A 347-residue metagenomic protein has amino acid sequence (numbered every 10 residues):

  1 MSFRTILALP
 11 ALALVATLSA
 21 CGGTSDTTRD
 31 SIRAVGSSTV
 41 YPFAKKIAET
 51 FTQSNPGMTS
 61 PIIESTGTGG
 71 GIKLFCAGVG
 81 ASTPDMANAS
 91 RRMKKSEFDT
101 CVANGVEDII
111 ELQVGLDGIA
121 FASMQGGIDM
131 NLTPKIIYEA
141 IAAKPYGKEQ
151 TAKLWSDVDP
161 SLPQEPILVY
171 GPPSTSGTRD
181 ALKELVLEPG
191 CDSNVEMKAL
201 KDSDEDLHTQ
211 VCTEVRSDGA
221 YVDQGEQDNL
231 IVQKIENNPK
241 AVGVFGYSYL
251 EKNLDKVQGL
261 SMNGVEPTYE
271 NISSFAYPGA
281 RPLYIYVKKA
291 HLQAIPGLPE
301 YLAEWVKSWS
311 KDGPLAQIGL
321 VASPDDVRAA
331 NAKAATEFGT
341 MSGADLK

Functional and structural regions predicted by a protein language model:
M1-P10: Bacterial N-terminal signal peptides that target proteins for export
T17-A20: C-terminal motif of bacterial Sec signal peptides marking the signal peptidase cleavage site
G22-K347: Flexible loop/hinge segments at secondary-structure junctions
